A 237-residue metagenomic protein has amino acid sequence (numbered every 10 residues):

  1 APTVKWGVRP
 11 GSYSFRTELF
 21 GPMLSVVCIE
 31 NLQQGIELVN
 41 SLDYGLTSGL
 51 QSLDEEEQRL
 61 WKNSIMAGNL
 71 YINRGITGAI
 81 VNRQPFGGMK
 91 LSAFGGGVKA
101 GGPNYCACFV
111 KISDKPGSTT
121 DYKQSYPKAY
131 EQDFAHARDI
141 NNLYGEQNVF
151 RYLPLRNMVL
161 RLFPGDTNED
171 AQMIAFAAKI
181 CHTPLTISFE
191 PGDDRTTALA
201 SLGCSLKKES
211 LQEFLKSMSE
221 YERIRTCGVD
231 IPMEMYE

Functional and structural regions predicted by a protein language model:
A1-E237: Conserved C-terminal structural/oligomerization subdomain of aldehyde/semialdehyde dehydrogenase
